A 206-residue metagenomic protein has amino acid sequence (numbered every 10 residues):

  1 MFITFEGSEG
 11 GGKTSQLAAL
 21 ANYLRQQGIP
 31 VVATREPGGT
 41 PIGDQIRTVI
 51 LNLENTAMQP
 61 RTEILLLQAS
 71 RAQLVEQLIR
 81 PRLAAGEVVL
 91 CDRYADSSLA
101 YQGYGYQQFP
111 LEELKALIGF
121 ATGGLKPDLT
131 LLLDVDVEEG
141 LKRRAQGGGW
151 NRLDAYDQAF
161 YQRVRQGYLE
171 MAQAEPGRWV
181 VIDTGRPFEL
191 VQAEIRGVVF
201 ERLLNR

Functional and structural regions predicted by a protein language model:
I3-F5: Hydrophobic anchor at the beta1->P-loop junction of P-loop NTPases
G10: Walker A (P-loop) phosphate-binding loop of P-loop NTPases
K13: Conserved lysine of the Walker
Q16: Hydrophobic positions on the alpha1 helix immediately C-terminal to the Walker A/P-loop
A19-A21, E138-R206: NTP-dependent small-molecule kinase module
I29-T122, E194: ATP-dependent small-molecule kinase phosphotransfer cores that center on conserved nucleotide phosphate-binding segments
D96-Q166: A glycine- and Lys/Arg-enriched "phosphate-lid" helix/loop adjacent to the NTP-binding pocket of small-molecule kinases
